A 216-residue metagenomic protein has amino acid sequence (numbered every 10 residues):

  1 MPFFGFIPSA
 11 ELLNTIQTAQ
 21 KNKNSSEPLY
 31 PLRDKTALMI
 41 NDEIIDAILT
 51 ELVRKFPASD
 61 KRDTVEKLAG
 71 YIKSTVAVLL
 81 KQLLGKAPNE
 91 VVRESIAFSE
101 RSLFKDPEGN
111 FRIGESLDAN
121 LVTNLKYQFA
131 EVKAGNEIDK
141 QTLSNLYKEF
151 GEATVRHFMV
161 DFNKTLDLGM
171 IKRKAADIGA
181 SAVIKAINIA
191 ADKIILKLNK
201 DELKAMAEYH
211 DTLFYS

Functional and structural regions predicted by a protein language model:
M1-S216: Protein-protein interaction and targeting regions used for scaffolding, dimerization, and localization
